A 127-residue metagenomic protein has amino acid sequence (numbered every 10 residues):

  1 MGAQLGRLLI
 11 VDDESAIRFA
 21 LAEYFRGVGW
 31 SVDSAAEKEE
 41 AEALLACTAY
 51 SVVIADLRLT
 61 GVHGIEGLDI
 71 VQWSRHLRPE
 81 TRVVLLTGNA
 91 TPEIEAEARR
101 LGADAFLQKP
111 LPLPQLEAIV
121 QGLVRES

Functional and structural regions predicted by a protein language model:
D12: Conserved acidic carboxylate
S15-D33: Two-component/phosphorelay signaling modules centered on CheY-like receiver
S34-V52, H76: Acidic, metal-coordinating helix/loop segments flanking the phosphotransfer/catalytic sites of two-component signaling
A43, I65-P79: Short amphipathic alpha-helix used as the core "switch/output" element in two-component signaling
R58-G61: The short loop immediately C-terminal to the conserved phospho-acceptor aspartate in CheY-like receiver
I65, D69, A90-L107: Alpha4 helix (beta4-alpha4-beta5 surface) of REC/receiver domains from two-component response regulators
E93, L111-V120: C-terminal output helix
